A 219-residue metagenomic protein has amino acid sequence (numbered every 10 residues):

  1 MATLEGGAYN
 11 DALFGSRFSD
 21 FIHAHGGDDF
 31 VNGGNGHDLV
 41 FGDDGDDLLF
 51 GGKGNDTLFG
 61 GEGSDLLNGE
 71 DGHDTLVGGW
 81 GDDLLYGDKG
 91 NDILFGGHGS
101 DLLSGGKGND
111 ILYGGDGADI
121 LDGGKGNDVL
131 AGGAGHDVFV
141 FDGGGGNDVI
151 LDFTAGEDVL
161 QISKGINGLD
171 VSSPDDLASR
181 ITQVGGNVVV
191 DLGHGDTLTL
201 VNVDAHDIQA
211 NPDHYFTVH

Functional and structural regions predicted by a protein language model:
M1-A2, D175-H219: Low-complexity acidic/polar repeat-biased segments
T3-E5, N10-F14, S19-P174: Acidic, glycine-rich calcium-binding repeat modules characteristic of RTX/beta-roll and related beta-solenoid repeat
